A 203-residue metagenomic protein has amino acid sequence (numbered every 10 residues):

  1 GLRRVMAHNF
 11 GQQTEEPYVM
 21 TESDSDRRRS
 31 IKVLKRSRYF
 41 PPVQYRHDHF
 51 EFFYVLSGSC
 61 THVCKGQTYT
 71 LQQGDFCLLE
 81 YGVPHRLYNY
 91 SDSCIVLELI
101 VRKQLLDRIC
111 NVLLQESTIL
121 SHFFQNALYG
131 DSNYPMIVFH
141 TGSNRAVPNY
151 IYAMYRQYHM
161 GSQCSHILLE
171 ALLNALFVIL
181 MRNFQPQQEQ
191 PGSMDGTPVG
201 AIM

Functional and structural regions predicted by a protein language model:
G1, A7-R29, Y90-R156: A hydrophobic/aromatic-rich effector-binding and dimerization subdomain of bacterial HTH-type transcriptional regulators
G1-C60, Y69: Generic protein-terminus/edge-of-domain signal
V33, F52, F76-L78, E98: Conserved hydrophobic/aromatic beta-strand scaffold that supports enzyme active sites
E51, A146-Y150, L172, L176-I179: Amphipathic, well-ordered alpha-helical segments in soluble domains
E51, T61, R86, V96-I100: Short hydrophobic beta-strand segments that form the core of ligand-binding sensory/regulatory domains
S59-T61, C77, Y81-L87, L105-D107: Histidine-centered metal-chelating micro-motifs
G66-Y81, S91, I95: Short acidic-glycine-tyrosine-enriched beta hairpin
M136-T141, Y158-A171, V178-M203: Short, Lys/Arg-enriched, Trp-marked, Pro/Gly-tolerant hinge/linker segments that flank
